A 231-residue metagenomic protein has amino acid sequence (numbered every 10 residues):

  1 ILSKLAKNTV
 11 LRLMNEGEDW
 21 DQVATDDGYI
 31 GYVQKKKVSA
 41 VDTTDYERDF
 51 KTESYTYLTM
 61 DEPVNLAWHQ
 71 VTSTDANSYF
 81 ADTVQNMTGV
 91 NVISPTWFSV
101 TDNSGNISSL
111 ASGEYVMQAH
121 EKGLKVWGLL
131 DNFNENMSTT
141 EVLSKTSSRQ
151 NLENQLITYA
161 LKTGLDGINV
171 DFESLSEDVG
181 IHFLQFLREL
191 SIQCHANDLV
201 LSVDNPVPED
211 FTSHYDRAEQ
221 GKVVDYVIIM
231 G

Functional and structural regions predicted by a protein language model:
I1-K4, R12, E16, A24-P63: Boundary regions of SH3-family modules and the immediately adjacent low-complexity/disordered segments in eukaryotic
L2, Q22, Y32, S73-F80 (+1 more regions): Short, solvent-exposed loop/turn elements at domain surfaces
E18-W20, G167: A generic structural signal for beta-strand entry/edge sites
T52, A76-F80, A111-G113: Short alpha-helical segments and helix-capping/turn motifs at coil-helix boundaries
D61-V71, M87, S99-G231: Chitinase-like catalytic core of GlcNAc-active glycosidases
T83-V90: A short, Lys/Arg-enriched amphipathic alpha-helix followed by its capping loop at the start of a domain
